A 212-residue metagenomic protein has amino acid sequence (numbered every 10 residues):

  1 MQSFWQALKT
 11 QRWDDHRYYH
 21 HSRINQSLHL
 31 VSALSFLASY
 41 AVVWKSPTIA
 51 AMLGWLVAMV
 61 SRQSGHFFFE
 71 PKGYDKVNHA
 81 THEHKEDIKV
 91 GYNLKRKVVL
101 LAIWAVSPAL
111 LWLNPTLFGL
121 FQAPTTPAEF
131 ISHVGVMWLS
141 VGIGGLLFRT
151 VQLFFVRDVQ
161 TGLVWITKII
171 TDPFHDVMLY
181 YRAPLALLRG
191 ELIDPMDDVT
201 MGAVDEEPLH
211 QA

Functional and structural regions predicted by a protein language model:
M1-H16, F67-G91, V151-A212: Membrane-proximal soluble regions of multi-pass membrane proteins
T10-Y40, E86-L101: Membrane interfacial helix-start motif at the N-side
L28-A41, L53, V57, S61 (+2 more regions): Lipid-exposed faces of alpha-helical membrane segments in multi-pass integral membrane proteins
A38-L53, A109-V136: Helix-coil boundary and interhelical linker segments in multi-pass alpha-helical membrane proteins
S39-V42, S64-G73, A109: Membrane-helix exit/interface motif
K45-E70, G144-V156: Hydrophobic alpha-helical membrane-embedded segments
N93-T116, M178-L185: C-terminal halves and exits of single transmembrane alpha-helices
I103-P124, R189-V204: Alpha-helical transmembrane segments and their membrane-interface junctions in multi-pass membrane proteins
